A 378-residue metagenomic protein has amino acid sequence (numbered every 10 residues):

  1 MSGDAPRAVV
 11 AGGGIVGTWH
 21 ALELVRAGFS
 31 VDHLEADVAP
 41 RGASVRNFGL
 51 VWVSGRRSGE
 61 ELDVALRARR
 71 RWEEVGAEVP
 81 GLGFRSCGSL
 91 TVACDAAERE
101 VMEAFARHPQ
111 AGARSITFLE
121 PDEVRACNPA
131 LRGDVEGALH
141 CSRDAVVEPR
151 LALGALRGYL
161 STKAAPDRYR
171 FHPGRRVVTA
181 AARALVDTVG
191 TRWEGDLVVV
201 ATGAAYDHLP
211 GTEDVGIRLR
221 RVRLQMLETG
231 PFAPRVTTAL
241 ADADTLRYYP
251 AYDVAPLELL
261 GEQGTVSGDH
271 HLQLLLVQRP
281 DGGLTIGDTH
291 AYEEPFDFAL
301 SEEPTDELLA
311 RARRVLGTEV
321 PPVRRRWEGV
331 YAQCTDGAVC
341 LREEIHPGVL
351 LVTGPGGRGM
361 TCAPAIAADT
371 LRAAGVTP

Functional and structural regions predicted by a protein language model:
S2-G14: Beta1/beta-strand and adjacent pyrophosphate-binding region of the FAD-binding site in flavoprotein oxidoreductases
R26-V45: Glycine-rich FAD pyrophosphate-binding loop
F48-C127: Dinucleotide-binding Rossmann-like beta1-alpha1 core, especially the glycine-rich loop that anchors the ADP
D63-V64, V92-V101, L139-G158, A299-P304 (+1 more regions): Short beta-strand to alpha-helix junction loop
G81-T91, F118, R125-K163, T289-E293 (+2 more regions): Helix-loop-beta segment of a Rossmann-like dinucleotide-binding subdomain
D167-A184: A conserved short coil-to-beta-strand element within the FAD-binding core of flavoproteins
D187, T191-Q278, F298: Flavin-dependent oxidoreductases
H271-Q273, P280-T285, Y292-P378: C-terminal catalytic lobe of FAD-dependent flavoproteins
